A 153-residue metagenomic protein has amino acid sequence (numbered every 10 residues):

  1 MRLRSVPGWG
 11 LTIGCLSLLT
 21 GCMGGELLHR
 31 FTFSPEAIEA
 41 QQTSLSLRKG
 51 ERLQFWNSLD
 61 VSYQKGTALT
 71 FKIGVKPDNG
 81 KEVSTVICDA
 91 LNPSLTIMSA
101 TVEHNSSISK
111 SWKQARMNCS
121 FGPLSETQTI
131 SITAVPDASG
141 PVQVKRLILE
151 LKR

Functional and structural regions predicted by a protein language model:
M1-C22: Sec-dependent bacterial lipoprotein signal peptides
C22-R153: Acidic, Ser/Thr/Pro
